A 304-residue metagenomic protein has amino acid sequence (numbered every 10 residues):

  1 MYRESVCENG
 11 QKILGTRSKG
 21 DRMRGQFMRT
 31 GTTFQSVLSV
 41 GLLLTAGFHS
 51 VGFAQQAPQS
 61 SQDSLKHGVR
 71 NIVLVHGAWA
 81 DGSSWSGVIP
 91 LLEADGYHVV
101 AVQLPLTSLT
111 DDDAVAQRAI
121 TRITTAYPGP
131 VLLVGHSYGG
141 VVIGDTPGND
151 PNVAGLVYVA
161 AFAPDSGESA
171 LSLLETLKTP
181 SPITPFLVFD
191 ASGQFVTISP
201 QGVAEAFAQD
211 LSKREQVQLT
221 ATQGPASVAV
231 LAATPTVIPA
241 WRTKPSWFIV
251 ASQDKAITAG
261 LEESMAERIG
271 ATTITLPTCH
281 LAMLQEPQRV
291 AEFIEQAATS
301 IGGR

Functional and structural regions predicted by a protein language model:
D21-L38: Bacterial N-terminal signal peptides that target proteins for export
V37-H49: Bacterial N-terminal signal peptides
S61-G129: Active-site catalytic motif of lipid deacylating hydrolases and related acyltransferases
V134-G135, G139, I143: Gly/Ala-rich beta-loop-alpha elbow adjacent to hydrolase catalytic centers
N152-V153, Y158-S192, P200, V230-L231: Flexible "cap/lid" loop of the alpha/beta hydrolase fold
A221-A240: Active-site nucleophile elbow and catalytic-triad environment of alpha/beta-hydrolase enzymes
F248-V250: Short beta-strand/loop motif that positions the catalytic acidic residue of the alpha/beta-hydrolase fold
S252-T278, L284, A297: Conserved loop-alpha-helix segment in the C-terminal half of the alpha/beta-hydrolase fold that carries the catalytic
